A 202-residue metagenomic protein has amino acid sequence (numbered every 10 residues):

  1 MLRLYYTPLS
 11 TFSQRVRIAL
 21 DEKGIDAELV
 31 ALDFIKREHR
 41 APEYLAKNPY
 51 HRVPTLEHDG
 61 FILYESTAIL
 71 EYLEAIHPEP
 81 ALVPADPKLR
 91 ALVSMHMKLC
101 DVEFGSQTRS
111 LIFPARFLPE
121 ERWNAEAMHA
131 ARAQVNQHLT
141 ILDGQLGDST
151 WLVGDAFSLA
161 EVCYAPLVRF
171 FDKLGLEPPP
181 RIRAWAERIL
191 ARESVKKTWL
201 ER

Functional and structural regions predicted by a protein language model:
M1-H129: GST-like domain detector, emphasizing the conserved glutathione-binding G-site in the N-terminal thioredoxin-like
L29, P180, T198-W199: A generic structural-conservation signal
A46, P84, Y164, A191 (+1 more regions): Phosphate-coordinating loops and pocket residues in cytosolic domains that bind phosphorylated ligands
K88, H96, C100-E193: GST-like fold's C-terminal all-alpha helical module
R109-S110, W199-R202: Short coil/turn segments at secondary-structure boundaries
